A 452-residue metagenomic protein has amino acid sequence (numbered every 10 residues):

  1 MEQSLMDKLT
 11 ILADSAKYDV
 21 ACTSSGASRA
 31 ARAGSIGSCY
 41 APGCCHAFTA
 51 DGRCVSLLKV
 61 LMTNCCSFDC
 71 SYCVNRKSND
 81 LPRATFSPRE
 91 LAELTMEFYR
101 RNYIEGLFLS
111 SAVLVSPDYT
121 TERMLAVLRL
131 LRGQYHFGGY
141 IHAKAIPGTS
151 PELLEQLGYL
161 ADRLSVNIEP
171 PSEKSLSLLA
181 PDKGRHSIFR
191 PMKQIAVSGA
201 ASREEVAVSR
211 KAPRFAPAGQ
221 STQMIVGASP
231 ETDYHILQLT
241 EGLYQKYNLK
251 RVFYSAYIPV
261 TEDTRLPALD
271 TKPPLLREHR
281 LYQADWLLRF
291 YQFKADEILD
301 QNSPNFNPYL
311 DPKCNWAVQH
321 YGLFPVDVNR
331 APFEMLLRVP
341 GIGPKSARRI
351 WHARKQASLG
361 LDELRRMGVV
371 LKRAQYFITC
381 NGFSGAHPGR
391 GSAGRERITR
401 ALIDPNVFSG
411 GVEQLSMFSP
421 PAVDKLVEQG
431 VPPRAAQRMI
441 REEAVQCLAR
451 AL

Functional and structural regions predicted by a protein language model:
M1, K211, A216, Y234-Q245 (+3 more regions): Long C-terminal interaction/binding lobes of large macromolecular proteins
M1-C65, V370, I378, A386-L452: Flexible, acidic/Gly-rich N-terminal and inter-domain linker regions that tether and position cofactor-handling modules
M1-F68, Y72-T222, V226-P230, L243 (+2 more regions): Conserved Radical SAM active-site core
E204-A212, Y254, K294-D300: Flexible, glycine/charged-enriched surface loops at secondary-structure junctions
T222, D233-S255, V260-T271, L275-L276 (+1 more regions): A conserved active-site cap/scaffold subdomain adjacent to cofactor or substrate pockets
R265-L337, R373-A422, A451: Long, highly charged, low-complexity intrinsically disordered interaction regions that mediate electrostatic DNA/RNA
A353-R354: Residue-level signature of tetratricopeptide-repeat
